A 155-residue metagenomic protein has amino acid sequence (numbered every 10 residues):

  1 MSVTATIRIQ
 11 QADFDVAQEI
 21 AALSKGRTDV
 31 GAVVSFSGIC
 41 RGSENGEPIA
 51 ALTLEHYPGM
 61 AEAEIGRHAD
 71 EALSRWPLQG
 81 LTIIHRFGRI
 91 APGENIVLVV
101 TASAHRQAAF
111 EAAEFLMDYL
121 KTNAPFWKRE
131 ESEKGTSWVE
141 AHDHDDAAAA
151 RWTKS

Functional and structural regions predicted by a protein language model:
M1-I96, F110-E114, D118-S155: N-terminal, polar/charged subdomain of small-to-medium soluble alpha/beta proteins
I96-S103: Short glycine-rich or small-residue beta-strand-to-loop segments that form or flank ligand, phosphate, metal/Fe-S
